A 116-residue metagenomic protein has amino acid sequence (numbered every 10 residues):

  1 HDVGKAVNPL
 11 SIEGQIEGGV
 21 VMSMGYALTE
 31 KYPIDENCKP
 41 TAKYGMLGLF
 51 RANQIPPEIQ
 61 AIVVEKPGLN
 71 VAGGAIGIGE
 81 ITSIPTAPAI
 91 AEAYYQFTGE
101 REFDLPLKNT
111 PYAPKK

Functional and structural regions predicted by a protein language model:
H1-K116: C-terminal catalytic domains of large/alpha subunits in multi-subunit enzymes
